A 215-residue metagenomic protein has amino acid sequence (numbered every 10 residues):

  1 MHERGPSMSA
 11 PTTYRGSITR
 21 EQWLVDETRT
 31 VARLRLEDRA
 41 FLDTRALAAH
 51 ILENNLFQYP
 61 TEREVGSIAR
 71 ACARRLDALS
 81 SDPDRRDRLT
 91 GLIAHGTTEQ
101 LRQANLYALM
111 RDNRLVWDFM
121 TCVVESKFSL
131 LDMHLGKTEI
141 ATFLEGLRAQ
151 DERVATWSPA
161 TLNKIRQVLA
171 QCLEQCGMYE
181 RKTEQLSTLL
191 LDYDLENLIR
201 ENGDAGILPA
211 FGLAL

Functional and structural regions predicted by a protein language model:
H2-Q103: Eukaryotic partner-binding/assembly regions in large regulatory complexes
Q22, P60-R63, S67, R111 (+3 more regions): Alpha-helix boundary/N-cap detector
T28, V116-W117, K137, R166: Short, leucine-enriched amphipathic alpha-helices that occur as contiguous helical runs
A104-Y107, R111-M133: Positively charged, polyanion-binding regions of nucleic-acid-associated proteins
D118-C122, T142, Q171: Contiguous, well-ordered alpha-helical segments that form the cores/surfaces of helical PPI scaffolds
K127, A149-T156: Inter-helical turn/loop segments and adjacent helix faces that build the functional surface of alpha-helical bundle
G136-E152: DNA-recognition alpha helix
A155-L215: Accessory, usually C-terminal, subdomains that scaffold auxiliary metal cofactors
